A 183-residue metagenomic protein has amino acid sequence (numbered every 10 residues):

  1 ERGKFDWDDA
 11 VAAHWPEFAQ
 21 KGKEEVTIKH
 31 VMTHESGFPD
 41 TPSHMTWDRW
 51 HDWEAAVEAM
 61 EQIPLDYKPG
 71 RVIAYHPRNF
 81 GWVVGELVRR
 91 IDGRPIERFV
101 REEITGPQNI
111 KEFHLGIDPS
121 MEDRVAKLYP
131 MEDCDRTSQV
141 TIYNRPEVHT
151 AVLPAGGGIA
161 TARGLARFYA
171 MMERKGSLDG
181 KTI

Functional and structural regions predicted by a protein language model:
E1-K4: Juxtamembrane transmembrane-helix termini
W7-K21: Short, glycine/proline-biased beta-turn/loop segments that scaffold the active-site neighborhood
K21-I183: Short, surface-exposed loop or secondary-structure junction motifs that flank catalytic or metal-binding residues
